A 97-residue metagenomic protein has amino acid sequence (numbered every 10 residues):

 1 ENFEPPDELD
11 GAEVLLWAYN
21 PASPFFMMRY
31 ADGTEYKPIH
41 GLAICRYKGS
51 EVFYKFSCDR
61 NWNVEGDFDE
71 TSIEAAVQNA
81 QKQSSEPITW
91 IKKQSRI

Functional and structural regions predicted by a protein language model:
E1-E35: Negatively charged, low-complexity tracts enriched in Asp/Glu with abundant Ser/Thr
E1-P5, F56, V77-Q78: Intrinsically disordered, low-complexity boundary segments flanking structured domains
M27-A31, E65-I73: Short amphipathic beta-strand/extended segments with alternating polar/hydrophobic composition
Y36-E65: Short aromatic-glycine-(Arg/Gly/Cys) micro-motifs in beta-strand/loop hairpins
D69-E86: A short, charged, amphipathic alpha-helix used as a generic interaction element across diverse proteins
E86-I97: Short, Lys/Arg-rich amphipathic alpha-helical interaction segments that bind nucleic acids or acidic protein surfaces
